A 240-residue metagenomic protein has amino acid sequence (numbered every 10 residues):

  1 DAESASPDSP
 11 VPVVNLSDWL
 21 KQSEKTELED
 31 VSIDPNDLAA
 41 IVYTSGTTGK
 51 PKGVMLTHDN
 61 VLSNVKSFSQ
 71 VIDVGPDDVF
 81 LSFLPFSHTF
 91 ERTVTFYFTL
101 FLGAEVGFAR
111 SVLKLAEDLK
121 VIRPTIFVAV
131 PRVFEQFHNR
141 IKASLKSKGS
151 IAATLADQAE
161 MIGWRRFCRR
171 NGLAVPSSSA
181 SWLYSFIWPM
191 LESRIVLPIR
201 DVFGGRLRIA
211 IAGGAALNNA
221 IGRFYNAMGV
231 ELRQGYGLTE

Functional and structural regions predicted by a protein language model:
D1-P35, I141-P198: ANL superfamily adenylate-forming
V13, Q22-Y43, K50, D73-V79: Conserved pre-ATP/AMP-binding loop-to-beta segment of ANL
A39-V65: Conserved AMP-binding A3 loop
V74, F83-H88, G214-A216: Conserved AMP-binding
S87-G107, K120-T125, H138: Conserved short alpha-helical elements in the N-terminal third of ANL/AMP-binding
V106-I122, S147-I151: ATP-dependent adenylate-forming carboxylate-activation enzymes
R132, S177, G213-I221, N226 (+2 more regions): Conserved A3 ("GATE") glycine/threonine-rich loop of ANL adenylate-forming enzymes
